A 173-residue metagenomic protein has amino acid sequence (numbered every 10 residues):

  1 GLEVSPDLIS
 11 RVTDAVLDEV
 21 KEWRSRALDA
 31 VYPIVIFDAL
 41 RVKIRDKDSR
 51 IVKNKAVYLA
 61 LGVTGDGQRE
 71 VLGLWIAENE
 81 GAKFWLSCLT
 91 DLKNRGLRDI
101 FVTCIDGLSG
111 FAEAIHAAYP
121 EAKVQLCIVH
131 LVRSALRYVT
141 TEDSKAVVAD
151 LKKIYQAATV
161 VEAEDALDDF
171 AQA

Functional and structural regions predicted by a protein language model:
L2-P6, R11, A15-I105, S109 (+1 more regions): RNase H-like nuclease fold core
E113-A173: Extended amphipathic alpha-helical interaction segments
